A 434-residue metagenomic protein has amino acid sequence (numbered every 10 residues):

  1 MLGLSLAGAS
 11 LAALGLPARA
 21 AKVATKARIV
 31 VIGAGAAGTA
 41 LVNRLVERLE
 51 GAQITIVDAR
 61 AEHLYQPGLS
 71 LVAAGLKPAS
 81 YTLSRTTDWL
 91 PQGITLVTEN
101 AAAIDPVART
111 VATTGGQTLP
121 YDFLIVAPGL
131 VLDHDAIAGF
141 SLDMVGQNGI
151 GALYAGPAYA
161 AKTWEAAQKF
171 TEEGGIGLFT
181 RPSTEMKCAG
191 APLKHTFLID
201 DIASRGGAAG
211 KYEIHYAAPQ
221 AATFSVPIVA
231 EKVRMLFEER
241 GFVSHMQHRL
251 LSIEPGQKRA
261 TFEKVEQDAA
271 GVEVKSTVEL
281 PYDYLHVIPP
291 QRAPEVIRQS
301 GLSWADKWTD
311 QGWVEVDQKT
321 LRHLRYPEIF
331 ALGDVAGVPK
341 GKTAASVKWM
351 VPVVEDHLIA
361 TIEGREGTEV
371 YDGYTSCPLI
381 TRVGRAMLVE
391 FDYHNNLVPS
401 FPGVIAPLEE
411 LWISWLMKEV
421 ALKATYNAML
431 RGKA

Functional and structural regions predicted by a protein language model:
M1-A20: N-terminal export signals
A21-T95, S183-P227: Beta1-alpha1 glycine-rich phosphate/pyrophosphate-binding loop at the start of Rossmann-like nucleotide-binding domains
T25-K26, L388-A434: C-terminal auxiliary extensions adjacent to catalytic cores
I94-A103, L119, D201-Q311: A Rossmann-like FAD-binding core segment of flavoenzymes
G129-G207: Glycine-rich dinucleotide-binding loop and its adjacent helix/turn
G139-E172, P281-A345, W349: FAD-site-proximal beta/loop scaffold in flavoenzymes
V335-Y371: A conserved FAD-binding loop/helix module that cradles the flavin
I359-V398: Active-site-proximal substrate-binding core of FAD-dependent oxidoreductases
